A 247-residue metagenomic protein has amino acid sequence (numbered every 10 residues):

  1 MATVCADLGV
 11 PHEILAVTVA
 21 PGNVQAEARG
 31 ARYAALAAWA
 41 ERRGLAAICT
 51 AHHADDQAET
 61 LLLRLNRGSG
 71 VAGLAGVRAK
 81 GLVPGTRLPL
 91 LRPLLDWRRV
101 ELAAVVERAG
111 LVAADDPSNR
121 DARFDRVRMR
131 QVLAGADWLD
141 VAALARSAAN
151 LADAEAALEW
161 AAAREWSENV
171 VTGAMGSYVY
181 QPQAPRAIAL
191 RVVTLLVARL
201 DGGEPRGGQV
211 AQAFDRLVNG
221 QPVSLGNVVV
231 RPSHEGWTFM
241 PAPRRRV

Functional and structural regions predicted by a protein language model:
M1-Q131, A136: Core alpha/beta nucleotide-donor-binding catalytic domains of modification enzymes
V17-V19, A31, G81-T86, A148-V247: AMP-forming adenylation/ATP pyrophosphatase catalytic core
A28, L94, A143, P185 (+1 more regions): Catalytic cores of large soluble enzymes that bind and process phosphate-bearing ligands
E59-T60, R126-R130, A142-A145, A187-T194: Non-catalytic, well-ordered alpha-helical scaffold segments
R67, V71, W138-V141, R186 (+1 more regions): Alpha-helix boundary/capping and short turn/kink residues
L94, D121, L139, Y180-P185: A general boundary/transition motif marking the beginning of the first structured unit of a protein
A114-S118, W138-R146, G202-A211: Short, surface-exposed acidic
F124, G135-N150, A156: The feature marks non-catalytic terminal segments
